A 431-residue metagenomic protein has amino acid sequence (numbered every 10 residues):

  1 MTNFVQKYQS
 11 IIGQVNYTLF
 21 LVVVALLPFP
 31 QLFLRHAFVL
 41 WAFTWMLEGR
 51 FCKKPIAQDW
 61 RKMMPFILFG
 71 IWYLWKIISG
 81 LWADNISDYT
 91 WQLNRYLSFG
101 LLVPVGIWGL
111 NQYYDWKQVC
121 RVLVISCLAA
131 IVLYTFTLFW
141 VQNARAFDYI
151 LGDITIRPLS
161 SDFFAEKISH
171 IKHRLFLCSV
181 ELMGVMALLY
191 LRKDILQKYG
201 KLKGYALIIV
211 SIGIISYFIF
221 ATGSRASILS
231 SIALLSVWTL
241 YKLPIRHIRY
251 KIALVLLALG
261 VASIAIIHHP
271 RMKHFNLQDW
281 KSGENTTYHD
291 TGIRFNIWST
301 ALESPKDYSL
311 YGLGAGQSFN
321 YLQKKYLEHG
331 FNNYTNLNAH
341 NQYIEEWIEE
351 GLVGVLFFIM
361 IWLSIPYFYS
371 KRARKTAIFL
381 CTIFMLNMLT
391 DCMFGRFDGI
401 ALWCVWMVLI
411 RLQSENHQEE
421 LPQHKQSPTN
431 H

Functional and structural regions predicted by a protein language model:
L19-P28, L40-L97, A129-V132, I266 (+1 more regions): N-terminal hydrophobic segments of proteins, predominantly signal-anchor/transmembrane helices of inner/organellar
L21-P28, I208-G223, I383-L389: Membrane-interface alpha helices of multi-pass inner-membrane proteins
L40-M46, M186, L235, I361 (+2 more regions): Transmembrane alpha-helices of multi-pass inner-membrane enzymes
P65-I67, I71, I86-G109, Q118-C127 (+1 more regions): Aromatic-anchored transmembrane helix interface
K117-D162, S169-P244, A265-I267, F368: Alpha-helical transmembrane segments of multi-pass inner-membrane proteins
A221-T222, K242-N285, S299-D307, A315: A membrane-periplasm/extracellular boundary helix in multi-pass inner-membrane enzymes that assemble envelope glycans
N285-S299, E303, D307, Y311-E350: Long extracytoplasmic/lumenal interhelical loops at the membrane interface of multi-pass membrane proteins
E349-T382: Hydrophobic transmembrane alpha-helices and their immediate junctions
